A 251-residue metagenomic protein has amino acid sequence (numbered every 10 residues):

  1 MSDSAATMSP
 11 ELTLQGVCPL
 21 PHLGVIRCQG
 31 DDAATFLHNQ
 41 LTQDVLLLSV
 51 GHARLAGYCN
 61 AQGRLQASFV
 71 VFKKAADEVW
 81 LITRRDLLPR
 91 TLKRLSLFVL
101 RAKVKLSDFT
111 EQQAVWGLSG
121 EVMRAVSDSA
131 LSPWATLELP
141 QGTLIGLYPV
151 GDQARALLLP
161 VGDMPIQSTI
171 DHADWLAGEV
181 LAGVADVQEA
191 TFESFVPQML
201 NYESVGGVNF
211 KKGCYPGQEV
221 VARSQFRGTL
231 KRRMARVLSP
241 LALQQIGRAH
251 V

Functional and structural regions predicted by a protein language model:
M1-R248: Basic, glycine/lysine-rich polyanion-binding surfaces/domains
